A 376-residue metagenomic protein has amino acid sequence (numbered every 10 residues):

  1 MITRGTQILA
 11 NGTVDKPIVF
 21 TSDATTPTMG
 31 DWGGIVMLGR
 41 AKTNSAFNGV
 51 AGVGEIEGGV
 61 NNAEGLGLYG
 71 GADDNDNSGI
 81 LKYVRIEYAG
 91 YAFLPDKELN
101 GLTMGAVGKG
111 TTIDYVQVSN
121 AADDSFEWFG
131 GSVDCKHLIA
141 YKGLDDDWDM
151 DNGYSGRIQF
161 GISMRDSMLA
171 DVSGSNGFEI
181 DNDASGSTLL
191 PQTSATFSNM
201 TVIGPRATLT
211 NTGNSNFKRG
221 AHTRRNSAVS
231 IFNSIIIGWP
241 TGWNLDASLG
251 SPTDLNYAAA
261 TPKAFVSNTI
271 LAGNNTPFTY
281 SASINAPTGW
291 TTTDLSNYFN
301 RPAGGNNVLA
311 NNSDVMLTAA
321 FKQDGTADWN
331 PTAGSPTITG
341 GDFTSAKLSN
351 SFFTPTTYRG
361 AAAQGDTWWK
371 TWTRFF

Functional and structural regions predicted by a protein language model:
I2-G5, G12, T21-D123, E127-D145 (+1 more regions): Extracellular beta-rich repeat passengers
K16: A phosphate-binding glycine/aspartate-rich beta-alpha loop in the early core of alpha/beta enzymes
